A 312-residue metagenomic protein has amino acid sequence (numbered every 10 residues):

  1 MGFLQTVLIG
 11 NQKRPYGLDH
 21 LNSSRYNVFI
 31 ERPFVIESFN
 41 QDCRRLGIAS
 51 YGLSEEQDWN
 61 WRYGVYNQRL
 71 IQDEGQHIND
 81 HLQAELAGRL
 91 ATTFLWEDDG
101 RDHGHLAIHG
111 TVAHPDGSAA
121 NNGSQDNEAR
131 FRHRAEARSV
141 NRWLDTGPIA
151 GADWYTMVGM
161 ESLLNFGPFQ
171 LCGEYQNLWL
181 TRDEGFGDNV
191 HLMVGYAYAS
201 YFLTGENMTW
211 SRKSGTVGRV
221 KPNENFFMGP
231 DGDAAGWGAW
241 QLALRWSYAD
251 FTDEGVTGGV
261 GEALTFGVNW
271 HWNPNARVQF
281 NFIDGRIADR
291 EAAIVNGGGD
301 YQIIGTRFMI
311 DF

Functional and structural regions predicted by a protein language model:
M1-D116, T156, L164, C172 (+3 more regions): Outer membrane beta-barrel
D102, L106, G110, A120-F312: Outer-membrane beta-barrel pore domains
